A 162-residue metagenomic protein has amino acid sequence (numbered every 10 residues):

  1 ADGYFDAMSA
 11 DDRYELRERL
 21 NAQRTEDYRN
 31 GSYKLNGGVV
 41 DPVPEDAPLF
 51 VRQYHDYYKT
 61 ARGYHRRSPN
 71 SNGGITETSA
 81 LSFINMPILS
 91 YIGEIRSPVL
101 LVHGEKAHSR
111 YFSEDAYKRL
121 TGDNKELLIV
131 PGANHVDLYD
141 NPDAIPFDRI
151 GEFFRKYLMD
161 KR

Functional and structural regions predicted by a protein language model:
A1-T60: Alpha/beta-hydrolase-fold enzymes
R62-I84: Hydrophobic, aromatic-rich cap/lid helix
S82-R96: The feature captures the conserved acid-bearing segment of alpha/beta-hydrolase catalytic domains
F83, H103-E114: Conserved alpha/beta-hydrolase "acid-adjacent" motif
I95, L101-H103: Short beta-strand/loop motif that positions the catalytic acidic residue of the alpha/beta-hydrolase fold
L127-I129: Conserved beta-strand scaffold positions in the cores of enzyme catalytic domains, especially in NTP/NDP-utilizing
A133-A144: Catalytic histidine-centered segment of alpha/beta-hydrolase-like enzymes
R149-K161: C-terminal alpha-helix
